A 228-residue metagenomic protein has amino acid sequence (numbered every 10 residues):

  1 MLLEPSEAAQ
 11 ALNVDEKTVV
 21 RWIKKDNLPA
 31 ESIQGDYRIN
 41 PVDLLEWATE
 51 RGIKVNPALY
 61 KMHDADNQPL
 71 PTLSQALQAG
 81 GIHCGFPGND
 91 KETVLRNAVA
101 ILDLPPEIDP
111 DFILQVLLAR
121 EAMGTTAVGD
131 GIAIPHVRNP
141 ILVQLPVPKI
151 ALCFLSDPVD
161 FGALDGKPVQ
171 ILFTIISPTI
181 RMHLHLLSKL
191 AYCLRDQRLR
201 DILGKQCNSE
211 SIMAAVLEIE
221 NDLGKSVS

Functional and structural regions predicted by a protein language model:
M1-S228: Cytosolic covalent-transfer regions centered on His/Cys nucleophiles that carry phosphoryl or persulfide groups
